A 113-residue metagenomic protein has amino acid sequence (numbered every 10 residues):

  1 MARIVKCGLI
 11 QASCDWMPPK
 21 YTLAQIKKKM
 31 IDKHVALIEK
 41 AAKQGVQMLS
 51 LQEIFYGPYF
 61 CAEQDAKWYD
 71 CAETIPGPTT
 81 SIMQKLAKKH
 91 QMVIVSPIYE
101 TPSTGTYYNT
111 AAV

Functional and structural regions predicted by a protein language model:
M1-V113: Hydrophobic structural segments
